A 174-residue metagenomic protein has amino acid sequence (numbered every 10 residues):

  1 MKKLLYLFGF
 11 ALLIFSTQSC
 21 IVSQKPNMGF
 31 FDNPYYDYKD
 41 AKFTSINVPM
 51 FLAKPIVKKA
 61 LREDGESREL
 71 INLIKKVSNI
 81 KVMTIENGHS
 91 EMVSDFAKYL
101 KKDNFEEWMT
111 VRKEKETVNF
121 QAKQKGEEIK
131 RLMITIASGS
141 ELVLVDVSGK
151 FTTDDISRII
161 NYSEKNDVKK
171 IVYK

Functional and structural regions predicted by a protein language model:
M1-L4: Positively charged n-region of N-terminal signal peptides that target proteins for export
Y6-A11: Sec-dependent N-terminal signal peptides
S16-S19: C-terminal motif of bacterial Sec signal peptides marking the signal peptidase cleavage site
I21-Q24: Bacterial signal peptide processing site
N27-V93: Early exported N-terminus immediately downstream of N-terminal targeting peptides
S78-E116: Mid-length scaffold segments of soluble, non-membrane domains
Q121-T153: A short, solvent-exposed beta-edge/loop patch
G149-K174: C-terminal partner/receptor-binding element of secreted or periplasmic proteins
